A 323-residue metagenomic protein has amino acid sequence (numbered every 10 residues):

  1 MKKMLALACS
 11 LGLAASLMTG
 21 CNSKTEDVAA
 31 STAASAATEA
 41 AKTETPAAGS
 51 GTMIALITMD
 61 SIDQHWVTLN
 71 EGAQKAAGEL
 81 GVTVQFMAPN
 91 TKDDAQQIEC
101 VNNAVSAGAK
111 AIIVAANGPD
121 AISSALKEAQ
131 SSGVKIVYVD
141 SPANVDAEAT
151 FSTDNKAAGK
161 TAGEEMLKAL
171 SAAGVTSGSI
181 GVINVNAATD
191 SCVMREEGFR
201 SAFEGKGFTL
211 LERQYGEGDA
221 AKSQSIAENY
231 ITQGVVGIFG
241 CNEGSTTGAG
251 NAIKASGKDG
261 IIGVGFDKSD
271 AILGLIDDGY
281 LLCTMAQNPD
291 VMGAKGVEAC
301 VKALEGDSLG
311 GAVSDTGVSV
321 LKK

Functional and structural regions predicted by a protein language model:
K2-L7, C21-K323: A residue-level marker of the well-folded mature domains of exported/periplasmic proteins
L11-G12: Repetitive helical segments and hydrophobic/amphipathic motifs
S16-G20: C-terminal motif of bacterial Sec signal peptides marking the signal peptidase cleavage site
